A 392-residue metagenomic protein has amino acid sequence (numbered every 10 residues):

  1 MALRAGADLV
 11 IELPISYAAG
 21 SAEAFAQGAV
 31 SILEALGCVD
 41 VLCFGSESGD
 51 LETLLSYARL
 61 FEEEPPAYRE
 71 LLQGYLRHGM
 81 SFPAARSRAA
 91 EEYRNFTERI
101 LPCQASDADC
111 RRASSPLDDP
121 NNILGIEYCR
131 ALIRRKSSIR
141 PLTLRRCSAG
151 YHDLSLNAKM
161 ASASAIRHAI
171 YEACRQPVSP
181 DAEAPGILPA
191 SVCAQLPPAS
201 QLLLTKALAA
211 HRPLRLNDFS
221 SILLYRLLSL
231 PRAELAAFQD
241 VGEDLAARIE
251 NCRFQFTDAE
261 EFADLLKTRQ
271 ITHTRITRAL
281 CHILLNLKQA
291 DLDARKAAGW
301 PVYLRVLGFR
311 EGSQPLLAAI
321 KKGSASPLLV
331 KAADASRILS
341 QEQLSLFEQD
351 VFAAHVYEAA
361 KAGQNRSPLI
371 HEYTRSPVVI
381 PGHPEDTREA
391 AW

Functional and structural regions predicted by a protein language model:
M1-R4, C129: Histidine-anchored nucleotide/phosphate-binding helix
R4-P14: A glycine-rich helix N-cap at a beta->alpha junction
L13-W392: Active-site cores that bind ATP or allylic diphosphates and position pyrophosphate for catalysis
